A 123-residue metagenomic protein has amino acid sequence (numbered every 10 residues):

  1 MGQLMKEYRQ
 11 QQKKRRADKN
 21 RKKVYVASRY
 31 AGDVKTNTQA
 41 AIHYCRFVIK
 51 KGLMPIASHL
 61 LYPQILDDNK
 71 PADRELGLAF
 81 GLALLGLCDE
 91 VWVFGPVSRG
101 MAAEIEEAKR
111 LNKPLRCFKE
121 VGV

Functional and structural regions predicted by a protein language model:
M1-V123: Catalytic phosphate/metal-binding cores of nucleic-acid and nucleotide-processing enzymes, i.e., regions that mediate
